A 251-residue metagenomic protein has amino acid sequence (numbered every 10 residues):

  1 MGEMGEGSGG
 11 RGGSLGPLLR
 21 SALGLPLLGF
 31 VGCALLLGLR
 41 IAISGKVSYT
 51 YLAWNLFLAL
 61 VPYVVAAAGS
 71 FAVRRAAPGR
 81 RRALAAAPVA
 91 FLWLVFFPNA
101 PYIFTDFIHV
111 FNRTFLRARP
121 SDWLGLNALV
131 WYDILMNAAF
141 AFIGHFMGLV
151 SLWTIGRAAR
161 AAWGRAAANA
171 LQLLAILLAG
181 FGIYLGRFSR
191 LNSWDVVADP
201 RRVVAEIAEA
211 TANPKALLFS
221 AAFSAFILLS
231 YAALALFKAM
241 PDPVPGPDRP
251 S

Functional and structural regions predicted by a protein language model:
G10-L28: N-terminal membrane topogenic signal
L39-Y51, F71-A76: Short, hydrophobic transmembrane alpha-helix segments
V47-W54, W131, N192, V203-I227: Membrane-interface transmembrane-helix boundary segments in multi-pass integral membrane proteins
N55-R75: Central hydrophobic cores of alpha-helical transmembrane segments in multi-pass inner-membrane proteins across all
A87-I103, L171-F188: Hydrophobic alpha-helical membrane-insertion segments
F107-L116, F181-R202: Juxtamembrane non-transmembrane "cap" segments at the membrane-aqueous interface of multi-pass membrane proteins
I108-V130: Membrane-interface interhelical connector segments
A138-R160, A222-P243: Transmembrane alpha-helical segments in integral membrane proteins
